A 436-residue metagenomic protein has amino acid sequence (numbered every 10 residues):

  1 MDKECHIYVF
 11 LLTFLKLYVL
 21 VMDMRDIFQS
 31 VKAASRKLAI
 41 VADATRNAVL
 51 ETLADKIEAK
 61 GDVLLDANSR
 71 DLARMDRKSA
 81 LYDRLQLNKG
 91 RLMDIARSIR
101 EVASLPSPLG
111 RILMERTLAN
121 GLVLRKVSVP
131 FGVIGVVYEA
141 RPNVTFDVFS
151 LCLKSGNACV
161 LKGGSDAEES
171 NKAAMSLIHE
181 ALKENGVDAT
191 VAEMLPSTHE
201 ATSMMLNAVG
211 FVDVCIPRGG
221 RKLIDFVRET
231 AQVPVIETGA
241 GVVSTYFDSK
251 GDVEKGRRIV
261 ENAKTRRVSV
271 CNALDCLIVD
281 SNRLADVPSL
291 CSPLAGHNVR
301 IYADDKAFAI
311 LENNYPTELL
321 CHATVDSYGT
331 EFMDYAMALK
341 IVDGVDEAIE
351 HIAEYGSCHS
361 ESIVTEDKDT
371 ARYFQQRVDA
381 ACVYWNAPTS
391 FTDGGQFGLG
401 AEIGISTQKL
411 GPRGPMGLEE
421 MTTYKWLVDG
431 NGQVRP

Functional and structural regions predicted by a protein language model:
Y8-L17: Hydrophobic alpha-helical signal peptides and transmembrane signal-/tail-anchor segments that drive secretory-pathway
Y18-L124: N-terminal Rossmann-like NAD(P)+-binding subdomain of aldehyde/semialdehyde dehydrogenases
D23, A140, D147-A158, E184 (+2 more regions): ALDH superfamily catalytic-core signature
A34-I40, L277-V279, D334-D343, C358-I363: Short, well-ordered beta-strand elements within core beta-sheets of diverse protein domains
A48, S289, V345, I349-R435: C-terminal core of ALDH-fold dehydrogenases
S104, L113-E254: Rossmann-like NAD(P) dinucleotide-binding subdomain of oxidoreductase/dehydrogenase enzymes
